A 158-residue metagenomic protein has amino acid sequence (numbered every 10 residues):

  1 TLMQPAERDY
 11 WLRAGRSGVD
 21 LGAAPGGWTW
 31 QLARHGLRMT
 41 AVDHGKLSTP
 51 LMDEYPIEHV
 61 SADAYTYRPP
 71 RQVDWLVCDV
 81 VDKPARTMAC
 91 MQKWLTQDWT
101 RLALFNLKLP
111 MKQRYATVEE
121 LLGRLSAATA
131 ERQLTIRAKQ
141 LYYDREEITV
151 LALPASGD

Functional and structural regions predicted by a protein language model:
P5-A14: Glycine-rich helix-loop-beta junction characteristic of Rossmann-like nucleotide cofactor-binding loops
R13-A24, Q31: Conserved class I S-adenosyl-L-methionine
S17, R38, L102: Residues at the starts of beta-strands that form the adenosine-phosphate
R34-R86: S-adenosyl-L-methionine
D53, M88-L153: C-terminal substrate-binding/active-site "lid" region of AdoMet-derived donor-dependent transferases
S156-D158: Flexible, glycine-/basic-rich loop-and-beta segments that form/coincide with the SAM-dependent methyltransferase
